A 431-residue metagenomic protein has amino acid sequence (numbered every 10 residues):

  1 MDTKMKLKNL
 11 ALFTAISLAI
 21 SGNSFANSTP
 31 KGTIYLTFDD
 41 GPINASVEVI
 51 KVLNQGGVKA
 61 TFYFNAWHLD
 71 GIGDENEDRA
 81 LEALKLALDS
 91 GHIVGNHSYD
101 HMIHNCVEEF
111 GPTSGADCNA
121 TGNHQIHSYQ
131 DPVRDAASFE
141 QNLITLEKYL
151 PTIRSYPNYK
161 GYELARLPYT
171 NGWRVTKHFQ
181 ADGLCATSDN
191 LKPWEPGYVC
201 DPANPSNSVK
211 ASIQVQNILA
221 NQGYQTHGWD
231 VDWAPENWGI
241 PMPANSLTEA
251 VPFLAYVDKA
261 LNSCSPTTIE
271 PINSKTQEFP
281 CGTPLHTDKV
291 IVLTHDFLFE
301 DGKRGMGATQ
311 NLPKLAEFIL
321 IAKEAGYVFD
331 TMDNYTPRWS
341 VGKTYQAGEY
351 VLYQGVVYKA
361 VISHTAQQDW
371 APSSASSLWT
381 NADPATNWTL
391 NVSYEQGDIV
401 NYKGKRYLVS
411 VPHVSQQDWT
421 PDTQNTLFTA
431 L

Functional and structural regions predicted by a protein language model:
M1-A26: Gram-negative bacterial Sec-dependent N-terminal signal peptides
F25-L167, G172-V175, V328: Active-site beta->alpha N-cap acidic-glycine motif
S28-T29, Q55, A60, D70 (+1 more regions): C-terminal domain-boundary segment and adjacent tail
T33, N44-E48, K59, R79-E82 (+12 more regions): Extracytoplasmic/secreted proteins, especially bacterial periplasmic and envelope-associated proteins
I34-Y35, D288-T294: Generic beta-sheet signal
I43-V49, G71, G228, D301-G302 (+2 more regions): Short, solvent-exposed loop/turn elements at domain surfaces
M102-T152, T176-H286: Alpha-helical scaffold elements lining the catalytic groove of polysaccharide deacetylases
P337-L431: Tryptophan-rich substrate-binding surfaces of secreted polymer-degrading and adhesive proteins
